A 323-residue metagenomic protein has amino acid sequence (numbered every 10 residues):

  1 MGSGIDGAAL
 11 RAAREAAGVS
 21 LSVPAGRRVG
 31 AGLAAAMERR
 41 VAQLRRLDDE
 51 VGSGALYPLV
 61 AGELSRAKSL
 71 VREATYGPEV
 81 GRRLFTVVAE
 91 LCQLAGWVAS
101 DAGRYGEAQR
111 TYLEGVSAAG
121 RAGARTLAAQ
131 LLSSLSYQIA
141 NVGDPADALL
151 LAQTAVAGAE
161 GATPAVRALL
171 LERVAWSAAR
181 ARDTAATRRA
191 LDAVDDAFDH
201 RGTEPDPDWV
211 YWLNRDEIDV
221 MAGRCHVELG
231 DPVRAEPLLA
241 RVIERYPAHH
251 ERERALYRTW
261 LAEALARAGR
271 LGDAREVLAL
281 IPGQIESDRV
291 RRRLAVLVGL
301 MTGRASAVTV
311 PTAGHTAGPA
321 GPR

Functional and structural regions predicted by a protein language model:
M1-R39: Compositionally biased, long intrinsically disordered regions
R27-V29, A34, E38-R323: Conserved binding/catalytic microenvironments
